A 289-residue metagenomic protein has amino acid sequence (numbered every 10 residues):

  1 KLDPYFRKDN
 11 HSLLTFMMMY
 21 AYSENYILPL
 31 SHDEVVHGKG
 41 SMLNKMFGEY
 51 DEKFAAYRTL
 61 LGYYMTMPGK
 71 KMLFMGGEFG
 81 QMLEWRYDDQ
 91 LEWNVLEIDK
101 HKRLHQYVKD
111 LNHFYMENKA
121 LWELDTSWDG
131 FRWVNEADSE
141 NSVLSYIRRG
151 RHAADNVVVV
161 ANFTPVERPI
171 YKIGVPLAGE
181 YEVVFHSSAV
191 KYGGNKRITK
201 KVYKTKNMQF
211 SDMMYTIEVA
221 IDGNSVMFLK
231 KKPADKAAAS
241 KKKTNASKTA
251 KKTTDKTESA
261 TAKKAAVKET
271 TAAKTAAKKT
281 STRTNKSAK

Functional and structural regions predicted by a protein language model:
K1-G80, E84, M116-W122, T126 (+3 more regions): Conserved alpha/beta catalytic core and glycan-binding cleft of carbohydrate-active enzymes
L43-A55, E92-K102, M213-E218: Active-site rim elements
A55-R58, K102-K109, G179, D222-G223: A structural signal for well-ordered alpha-helical segments within the folded catalytic domains of diverse enzymes
L91, L96-L104, L111-H113, K172-K204: C-terminal accessory region downstream of the catalytic core in glycan-modifying enzymes
L96-W133, F228: Aromatic- and carboxylate-lined catalytic core of secreted/periplasmic carbohydrate-active enzymes
V158, N162, N224, A288-K289: Acidic/aromatic-lined carbohydrate-recognition and catalytic surfaces of CAZymes acting on diverse glycans
T199-K236: C-terminal beta-strand-rich structural cap/linker in extracellular carbohydrate-active enzymes
D235-K289: Intrinsically disordered, polybasic Lys/Arg-rich low-complexity tracts
